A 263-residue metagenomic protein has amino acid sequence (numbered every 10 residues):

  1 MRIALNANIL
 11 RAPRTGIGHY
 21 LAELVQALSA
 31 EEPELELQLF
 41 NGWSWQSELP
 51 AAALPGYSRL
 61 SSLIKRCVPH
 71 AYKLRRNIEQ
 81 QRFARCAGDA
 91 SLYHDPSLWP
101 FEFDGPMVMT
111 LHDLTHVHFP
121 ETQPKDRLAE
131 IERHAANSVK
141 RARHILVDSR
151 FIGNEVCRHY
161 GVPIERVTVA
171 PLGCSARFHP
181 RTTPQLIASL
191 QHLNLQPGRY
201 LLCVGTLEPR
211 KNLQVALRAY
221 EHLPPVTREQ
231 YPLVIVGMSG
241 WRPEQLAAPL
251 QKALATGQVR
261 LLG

Functional and structural regions predicted by a protein language model:
M1-G263: Carbohydrate transferase catalytic cores enriched for Leloir-type hexosyltransferases
